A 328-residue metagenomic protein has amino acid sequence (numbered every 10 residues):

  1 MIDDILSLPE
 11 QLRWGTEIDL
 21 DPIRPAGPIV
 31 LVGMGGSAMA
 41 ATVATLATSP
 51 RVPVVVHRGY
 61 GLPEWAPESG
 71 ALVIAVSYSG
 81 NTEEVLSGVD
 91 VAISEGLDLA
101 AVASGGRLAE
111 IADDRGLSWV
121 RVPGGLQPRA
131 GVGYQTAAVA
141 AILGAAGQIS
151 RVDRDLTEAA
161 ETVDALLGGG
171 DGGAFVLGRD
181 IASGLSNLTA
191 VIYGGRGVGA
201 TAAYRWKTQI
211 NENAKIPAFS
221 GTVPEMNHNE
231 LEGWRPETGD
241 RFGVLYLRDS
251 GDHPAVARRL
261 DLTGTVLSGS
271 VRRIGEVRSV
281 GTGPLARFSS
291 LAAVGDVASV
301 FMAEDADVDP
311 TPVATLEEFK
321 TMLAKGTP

Functional and structural regions predicted by a protein language model:
M1, D19, S268-T282, K320 (+1 more regions): Terminal-appendage/accessory-domain detector
M1-D4, E10, W14-D21, G27 (+2 more regions): Active-site phosphate/pyrophosphate-binding segments
P9-R13, T45, L86, T136-L143 (+5 more regions): Predominant activation on well-ordered alpha-helical scaffold segments within soluble catalytic domains
E17, V52, I142-V152, A214-K215 (+1 more regions): Short helix-capping/linker segments at secondary-structure and domain boundaries
D21-A165, D249-A257, D261-V271: Glycine-rich phosphate-binding loops that contact phosphosugars or nucleotide phosphates
H57-Y60, I216-N227, R273-T282: A generic structural motif
E232-A314: C-terminal active-site/capping subdomain that shapes the small-molecule cofactor and substrate pocket of enzyme
D309-P328: Short, small/acidic-rich helices and loops at N termini and domain boundaries of DNA replication/processing enzymes
